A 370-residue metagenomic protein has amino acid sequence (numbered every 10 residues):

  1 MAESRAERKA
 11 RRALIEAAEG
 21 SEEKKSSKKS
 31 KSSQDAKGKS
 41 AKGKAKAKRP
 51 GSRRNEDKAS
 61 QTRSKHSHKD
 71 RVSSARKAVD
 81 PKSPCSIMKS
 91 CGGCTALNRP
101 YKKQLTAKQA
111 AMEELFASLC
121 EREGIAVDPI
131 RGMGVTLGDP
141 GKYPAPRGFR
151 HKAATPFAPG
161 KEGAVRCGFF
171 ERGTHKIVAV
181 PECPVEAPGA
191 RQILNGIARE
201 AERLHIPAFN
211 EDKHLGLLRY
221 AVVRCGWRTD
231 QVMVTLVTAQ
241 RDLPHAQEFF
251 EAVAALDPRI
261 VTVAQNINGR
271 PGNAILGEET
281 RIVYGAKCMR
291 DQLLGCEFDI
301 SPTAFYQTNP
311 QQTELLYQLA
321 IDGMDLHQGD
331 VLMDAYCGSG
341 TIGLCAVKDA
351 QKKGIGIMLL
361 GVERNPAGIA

Functional and structural regions predicted by a protein language model:
A2, R71, K82-M88: N-terminal cysteine/histidine-rich coordination modules
E3-S30, D35-G38, K42-A75, P244-A370: Rossmann-like S-adenosyl-L-methionine
A78-P81, K89-A208, R228, L243: Extended interfacial segments that mediate partner engagement and assembly in macromolecular machines
G148-E171, V223-C225, R281-I282, K287-L293 (+2 more regions): Short beta-strand elements
H151, D230-V232, G329-D330: Nucleotide donor/acceptor-binding cores
A158, V223, D230-A239, E297-S301: Short, aliphatic-rich beta-strand segments
A198, E202-H205, V222, I321-D325: Generic structural signal for well-ordered alpha-helical scaffold segments
L215-R228: Short edge beta-strands and adjacent turn/loop segments
